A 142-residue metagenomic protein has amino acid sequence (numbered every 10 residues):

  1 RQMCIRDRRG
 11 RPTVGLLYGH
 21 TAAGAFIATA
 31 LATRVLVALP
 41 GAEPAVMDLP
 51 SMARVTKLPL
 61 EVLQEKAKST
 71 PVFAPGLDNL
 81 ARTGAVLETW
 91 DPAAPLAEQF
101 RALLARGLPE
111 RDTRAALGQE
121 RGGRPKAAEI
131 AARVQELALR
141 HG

Functional and structural regions predicted by a protein language model:
M3-I5: Short, small-residue-biased leader/transition segments that mark boundaries at the very start of proteins
D7-M47: Glycine-rich beta-to-alpha active-site loop
G10-P12, L60-L63: A short, structure-level motif marking secondary-structure boundaries and short turns
H20, P40, M47-P50, V55 (+3 more regions): Surface-exposed loop/turn and secondary-structure junction residues enriched for glycine/proline
T21, V35, S51-A53, L58-P59 (+3 more regions): Charge-rich, low-complexity amphipathic helices in intrinsically disordered tails/linkers adjacent to domains
T33-L58, E88-A97: Gly/Pro- and small hydrophobic-enriched strand-loop and loop-to-helix capping segments that sit at the rims
E61-G142: Amphipathic alpha-helical segments at domain termini/boundaries
